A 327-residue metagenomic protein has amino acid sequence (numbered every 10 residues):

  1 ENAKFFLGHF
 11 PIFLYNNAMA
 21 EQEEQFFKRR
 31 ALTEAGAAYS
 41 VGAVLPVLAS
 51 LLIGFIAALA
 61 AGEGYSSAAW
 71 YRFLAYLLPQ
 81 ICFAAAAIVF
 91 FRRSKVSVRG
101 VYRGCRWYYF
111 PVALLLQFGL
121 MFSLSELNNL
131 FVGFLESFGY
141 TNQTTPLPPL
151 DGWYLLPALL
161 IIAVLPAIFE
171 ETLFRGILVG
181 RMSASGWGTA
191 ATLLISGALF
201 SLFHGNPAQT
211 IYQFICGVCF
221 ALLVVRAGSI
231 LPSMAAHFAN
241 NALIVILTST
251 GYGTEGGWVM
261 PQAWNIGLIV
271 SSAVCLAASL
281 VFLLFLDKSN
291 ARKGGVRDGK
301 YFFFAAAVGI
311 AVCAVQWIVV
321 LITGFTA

Functional and structural regions predicted by a protein language model:
K4-V101, I244-A327: N-terminal, membrane-interfacial amphipathic/helix-forming hydrophobic leader that caps and precedes the first
F26-A31, A35, G64-R72, V101-Y109 (+10 more regions): Membrane-helix interfacial "entry" motifs
A37-V41, V112-L116, I161-I162, S196-L199: Alpha-helical transmembrane segments of MFS and MFS-like solute carriers/permeases
A43-L48, P111-S125, V225, A235: Hydrophobic alpha-helical membrane-insertion segments
S50, G54, S125-N129, R175-G176 (+2 more regions): Short helix-terminus and kink motifs of transmembrane alpha helices, predominantly at the cytoplasmic interface
A61, Y65-Y71, S97-P166, G180 (+2 more regions): Juxtamembrane helix-loop-helix connectors linking adjacent transmembrane helices in multi-pass membrane enzymes
A85-C105, A198-I215: Cytoplasmic juxtamembrane interface segments
L155-T326: Transmembrane helix-loop-helix hairpins at the membrane interface of multi-pass integral membrane proteins
